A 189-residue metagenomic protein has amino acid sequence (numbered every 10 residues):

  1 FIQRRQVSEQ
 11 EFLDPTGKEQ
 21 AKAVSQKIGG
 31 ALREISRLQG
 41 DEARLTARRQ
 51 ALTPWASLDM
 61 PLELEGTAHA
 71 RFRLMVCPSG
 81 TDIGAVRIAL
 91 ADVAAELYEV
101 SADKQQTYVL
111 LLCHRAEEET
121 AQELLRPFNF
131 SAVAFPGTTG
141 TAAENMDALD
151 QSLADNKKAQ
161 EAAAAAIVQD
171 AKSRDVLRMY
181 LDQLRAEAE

Functional and structural regions predicted by a protein language model:
F1-E189: Long, charged N-terminal accessory/stalk domains
